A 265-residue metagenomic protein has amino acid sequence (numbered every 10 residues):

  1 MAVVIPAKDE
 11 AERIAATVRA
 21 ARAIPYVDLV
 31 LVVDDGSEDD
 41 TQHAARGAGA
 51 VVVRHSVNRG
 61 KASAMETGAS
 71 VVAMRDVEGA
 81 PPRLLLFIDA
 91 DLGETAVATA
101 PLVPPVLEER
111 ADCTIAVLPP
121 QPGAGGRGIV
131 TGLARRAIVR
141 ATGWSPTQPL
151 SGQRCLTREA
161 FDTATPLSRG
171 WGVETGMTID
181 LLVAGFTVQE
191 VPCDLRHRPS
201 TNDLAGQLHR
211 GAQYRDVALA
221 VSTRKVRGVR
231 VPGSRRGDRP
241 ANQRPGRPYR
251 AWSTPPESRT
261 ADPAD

Functional and structural regions predicted by a protein language model:
M1, P166-S168, G172-D265: Hydrophobic helical membrane-anchoring modules
D9-A23: Short, well-formed alpha-helical segments that are part of the catalytic scaffolds of diverse glycosyltransferases
E10-R13, S37, T95: Donor nucleotide-sugar binding loop of glycosyltransferases
V18, V27-G36, V53: Short beta-strand/loop segment that forms part of the nucleotide-sugar
V33, H55, I88-A90: Catalytic metal- and UDP-sugar-binding loop of GT-A-like glycosyltransferases, i.e., residues flanking the conserved
D34-Q42, L92: A conserved acidic beta->alpha catalytic loop
S56-R59, S63-V71, P82, T95-W171 (+1 more regions): Acceptor/aglycone-binding surface of glycosyltransferases and processive sugar-polymer synthases
V77-G93: Short beta-strand-to-loop acidic/aromatic patch adjacent to the donor-nucleotide binding site
